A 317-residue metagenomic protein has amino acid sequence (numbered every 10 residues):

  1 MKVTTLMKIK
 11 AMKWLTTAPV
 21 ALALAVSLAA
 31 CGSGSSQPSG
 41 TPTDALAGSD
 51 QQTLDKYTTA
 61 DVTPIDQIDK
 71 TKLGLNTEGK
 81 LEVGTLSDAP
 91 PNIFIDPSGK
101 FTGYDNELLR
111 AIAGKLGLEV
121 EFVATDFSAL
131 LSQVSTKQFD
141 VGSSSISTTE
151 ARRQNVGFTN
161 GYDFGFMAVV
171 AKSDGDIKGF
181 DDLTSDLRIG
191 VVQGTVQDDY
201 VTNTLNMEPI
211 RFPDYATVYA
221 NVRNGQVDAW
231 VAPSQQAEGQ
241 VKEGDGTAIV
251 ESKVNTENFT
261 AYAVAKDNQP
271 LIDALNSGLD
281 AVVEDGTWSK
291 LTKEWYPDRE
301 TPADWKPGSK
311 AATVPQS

Functional and structural regions predicted by a protein language model:
V26-A30: C-terminal motif of bacterial Sec signal peptides marking the signal peptidase cleavage site
G32-S35: Bacterial signal peptide processing site
G40-S145: Extracytoplasmic small-molecule ligand-binding "clamshell" domains of the periplasmic binding protein/Venus flytrap
T53-D66, K70, D198-F212, D280-S317: Ligand-binding clefts/hinges and TM-proximal coupling segments of bilobed small-molecule sensing domains
S87, D163-A171, E238-L279, D298-S317: Periplasmic-binding protein-like
E119-D182: Acidic, polar ligand-binding/catalytic clefts
F122-S132, I210-N224, T256: Short helix-initiation/N-cap motifs at beta->coil->alpha
S128, S145-R153, D228-E257: A ligand-binding cleft/hinge motif common to bilobed small-molecule-binding domains
